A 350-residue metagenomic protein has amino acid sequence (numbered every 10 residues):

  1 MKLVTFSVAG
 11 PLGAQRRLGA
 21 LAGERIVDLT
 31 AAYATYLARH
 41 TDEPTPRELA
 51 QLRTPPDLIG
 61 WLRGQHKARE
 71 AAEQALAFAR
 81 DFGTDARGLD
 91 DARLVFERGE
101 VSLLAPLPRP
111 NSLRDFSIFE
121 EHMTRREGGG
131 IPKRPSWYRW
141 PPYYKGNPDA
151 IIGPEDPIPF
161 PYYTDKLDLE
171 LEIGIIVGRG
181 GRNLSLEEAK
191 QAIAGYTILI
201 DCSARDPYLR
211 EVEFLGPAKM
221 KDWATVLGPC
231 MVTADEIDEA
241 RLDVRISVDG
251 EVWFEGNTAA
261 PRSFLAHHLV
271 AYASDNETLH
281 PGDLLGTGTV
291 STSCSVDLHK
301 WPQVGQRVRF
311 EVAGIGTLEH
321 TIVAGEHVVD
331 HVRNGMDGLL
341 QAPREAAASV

Functional and structural regions predicted by a protein language model:
M1-L12, L21, T30-V252, A342-V350: Active-site microenvironments in enzyme catalytic cores
K2, L18, R25, S112 (+5 more regions): Residue-level marker of beta-strand positions
A9, A14, F96, S203-V350: Catalytic-pocket segment enriched in acidic/His residues
V27-A31, Y36, L279-T287: Extended hydrophobic secondary-structure segments
